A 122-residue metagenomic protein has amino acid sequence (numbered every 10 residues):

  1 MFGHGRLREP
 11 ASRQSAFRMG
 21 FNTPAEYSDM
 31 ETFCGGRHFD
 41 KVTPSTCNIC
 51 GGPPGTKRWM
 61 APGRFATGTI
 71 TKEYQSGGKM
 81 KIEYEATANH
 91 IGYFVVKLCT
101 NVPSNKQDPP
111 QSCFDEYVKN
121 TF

Functional and structural regions predicted by a protein language model:
M1-F122: Structured recognition/catalytic domains enriched at protein termini, typified by the LPMO catalytic fold at the mature
